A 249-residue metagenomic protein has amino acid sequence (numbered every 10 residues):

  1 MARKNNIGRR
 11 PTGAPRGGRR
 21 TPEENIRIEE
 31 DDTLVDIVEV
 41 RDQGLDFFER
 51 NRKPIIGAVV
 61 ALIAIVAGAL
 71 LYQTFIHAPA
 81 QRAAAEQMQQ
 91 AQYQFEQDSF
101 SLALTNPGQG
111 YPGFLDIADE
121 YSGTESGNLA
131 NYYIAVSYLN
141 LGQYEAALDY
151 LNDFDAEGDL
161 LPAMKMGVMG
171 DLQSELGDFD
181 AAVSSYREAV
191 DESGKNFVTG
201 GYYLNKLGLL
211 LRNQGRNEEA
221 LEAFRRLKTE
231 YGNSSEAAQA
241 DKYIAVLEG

Functional and structural regions predicted by a protein language model:
K4-A58: N-terminal positive-inside, membrane-proximal cytosolic segments immediately preceding the first
F100-S101, P107, Y144, F179 (+1 more regions): TPR-repeat structural position
D119-G127, L141, D155-A163, D191-T199 (+1 more regions): Short solvent-exposed coil/turn linkers within tandem alpha-helical repeat scaffolds
